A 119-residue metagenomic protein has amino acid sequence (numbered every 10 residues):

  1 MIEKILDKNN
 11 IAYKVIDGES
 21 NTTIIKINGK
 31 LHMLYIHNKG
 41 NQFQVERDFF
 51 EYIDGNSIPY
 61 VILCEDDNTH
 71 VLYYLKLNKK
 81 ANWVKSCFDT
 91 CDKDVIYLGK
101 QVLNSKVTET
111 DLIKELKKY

Functional and structural regions predicted by a protein language model:
M1-E19: Acidic-basic catalytic patches of nuclease active cores, encompassing PD-(D/E)XK and other metal-cofactor nuclease
G18-L34: Short acidic loop-to-beta-strand element that houses the catalytic metal-binding Asp/Glu of nuclease active sites
T23-I27, F43-V45, L98: Generic recognition of long tandem-repeat/solenoid scaffolds
H32-L72: Catalytic cores of nucleic-acid endonucleases
N68, Y73-Y119: Non-catalytic C-terminal interaction segments of nucleic acid-processing enzymes
